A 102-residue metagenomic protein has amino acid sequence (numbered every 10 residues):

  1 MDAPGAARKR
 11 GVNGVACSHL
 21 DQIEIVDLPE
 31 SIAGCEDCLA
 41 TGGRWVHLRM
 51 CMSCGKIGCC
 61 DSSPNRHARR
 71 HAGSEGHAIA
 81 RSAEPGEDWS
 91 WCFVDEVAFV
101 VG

Functional and structural regions predicted by a protein language model:
M1-R8: Extended, low-complexity, charged intrinsically disordered regions
N13-I23, P29-G34, T41, I57-G102: Cys/His-rich, Zn2+-coordinating zinc-finger modules
G43-M52: Canonical RING-type zinc finger of E3 ubiquitin-protein ligases
